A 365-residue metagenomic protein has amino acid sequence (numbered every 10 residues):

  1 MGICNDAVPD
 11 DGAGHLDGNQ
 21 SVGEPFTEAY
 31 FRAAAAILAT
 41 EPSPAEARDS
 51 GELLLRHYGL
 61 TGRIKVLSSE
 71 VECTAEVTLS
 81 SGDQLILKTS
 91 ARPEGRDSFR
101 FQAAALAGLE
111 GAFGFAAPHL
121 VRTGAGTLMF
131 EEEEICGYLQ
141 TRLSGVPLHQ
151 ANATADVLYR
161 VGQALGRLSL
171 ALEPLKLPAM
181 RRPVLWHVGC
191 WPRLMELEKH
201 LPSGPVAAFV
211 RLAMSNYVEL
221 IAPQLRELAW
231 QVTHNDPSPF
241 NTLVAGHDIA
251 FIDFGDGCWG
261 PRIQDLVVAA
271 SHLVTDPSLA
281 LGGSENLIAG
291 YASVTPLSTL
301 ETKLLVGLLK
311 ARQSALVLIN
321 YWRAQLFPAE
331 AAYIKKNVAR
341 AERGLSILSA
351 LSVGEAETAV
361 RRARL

Functional and structural regions predicted by a protein language model:
G2, G12-L60: Juxta-kinase regulatory segment immediately upstream of eukaryotic protein kinase catalytic domains
I3, A34-L38, E196-H200, L316-L365: ATP/Mg2+ or Mg2+-diphosphate-binding catalytic cores that bind nucleotide phosphates or diphosphates via glycine-rich
K65-S68: Protein kinase glycine-rich loop
E70-G82, I86, L120, V218-Q264: Active-site acidic catalytic loop and adjacent metal/ATP-binding pocket of ATP-dependent phosphoryl transfer enzymes
T89-I135, A151, A155-R160: A conserved alpha-helical element in kinase catalytic cores
E133-V146: Conserved short submotifs of the Hanks-type protein kinase catalytic core that shape the nucleotide-binding pocket
Q150-A208, L228-W230, K335: A cross-family kinase active-site recognition segment
I263-P296, K310-P328: Active-site activation/catalytic loop segments of kinase-like enzymes and analogous catalytic loops in related
